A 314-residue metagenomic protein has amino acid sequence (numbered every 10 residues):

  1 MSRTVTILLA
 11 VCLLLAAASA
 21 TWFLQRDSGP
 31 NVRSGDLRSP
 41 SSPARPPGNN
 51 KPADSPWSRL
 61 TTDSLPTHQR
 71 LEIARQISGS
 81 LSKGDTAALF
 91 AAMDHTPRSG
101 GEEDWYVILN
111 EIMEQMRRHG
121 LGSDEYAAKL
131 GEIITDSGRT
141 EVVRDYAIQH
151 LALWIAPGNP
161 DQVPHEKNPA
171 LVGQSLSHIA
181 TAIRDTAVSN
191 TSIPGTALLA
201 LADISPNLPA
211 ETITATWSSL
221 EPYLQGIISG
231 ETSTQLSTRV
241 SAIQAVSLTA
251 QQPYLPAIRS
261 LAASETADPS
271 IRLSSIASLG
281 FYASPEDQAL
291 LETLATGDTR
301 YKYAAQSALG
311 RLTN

Functional and structural regions predicted by a protein language model:
M1-T6: Positively charged n-region of N-terminal signal peptides that target proteins for export
I7-W22: Hydrophobic membrane-insertion alpha-helices, especially the h-region of bacterial N-terminal signal peptides
F23-S58: Ser/Thr/Pro/Gly-rich low-complexity linker/stalk segments immediately outside membranes or between
P40-G48, H68-S82, E102-G122, V142-A170 (+6 more regions): Structural detector for internal amphipathic alpha-helices that build alpha-solenoid repeat scaffolds
P47-T61, S82-S99, L121-T135, P157-T186 (+4 more regions): Amphipathic alpha-helical scaffolding segments comprising HEAT/armadillo-like alpha-solenoid repeats
T61-H68, R98-E102, G138-R139, A187-S189 (+1 more regions): Charged, low-complexity interaction regions
